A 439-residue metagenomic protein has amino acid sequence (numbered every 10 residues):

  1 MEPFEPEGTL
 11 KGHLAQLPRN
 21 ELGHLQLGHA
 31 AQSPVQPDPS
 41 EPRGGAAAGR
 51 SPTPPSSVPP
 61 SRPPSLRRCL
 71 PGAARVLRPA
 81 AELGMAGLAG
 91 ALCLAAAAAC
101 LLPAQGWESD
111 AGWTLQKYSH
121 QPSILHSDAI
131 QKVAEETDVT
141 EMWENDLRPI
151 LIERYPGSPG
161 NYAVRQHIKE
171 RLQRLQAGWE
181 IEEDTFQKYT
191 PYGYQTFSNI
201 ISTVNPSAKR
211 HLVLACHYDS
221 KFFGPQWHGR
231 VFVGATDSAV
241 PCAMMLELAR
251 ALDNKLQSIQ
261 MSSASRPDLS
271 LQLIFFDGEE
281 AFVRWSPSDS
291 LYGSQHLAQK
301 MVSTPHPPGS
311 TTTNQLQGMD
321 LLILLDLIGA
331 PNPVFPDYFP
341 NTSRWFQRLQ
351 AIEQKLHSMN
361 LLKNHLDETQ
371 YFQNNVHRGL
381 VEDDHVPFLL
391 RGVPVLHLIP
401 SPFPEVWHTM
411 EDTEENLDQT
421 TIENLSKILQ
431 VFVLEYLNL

Functional and structural regions predicted by a protein language model:
E2-L17, G28, Q36-P52, S57-L439: Secretory-pathway/membrane protein signature
